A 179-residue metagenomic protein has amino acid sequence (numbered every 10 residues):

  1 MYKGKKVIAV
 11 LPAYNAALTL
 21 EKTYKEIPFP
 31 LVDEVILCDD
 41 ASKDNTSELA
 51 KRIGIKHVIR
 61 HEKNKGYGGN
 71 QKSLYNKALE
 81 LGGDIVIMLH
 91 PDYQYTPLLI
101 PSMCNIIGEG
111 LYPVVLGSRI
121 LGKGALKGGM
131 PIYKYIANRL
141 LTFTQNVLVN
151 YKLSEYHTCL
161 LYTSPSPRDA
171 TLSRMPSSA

Functional and structural regions predicted by a protein language model:
K6-I8: Cell-envelope/extracellular polymer assembly enzymes that use nucleotide-activated donors
N15-F29: Short, well-formed alpha-helical segments that are part of the catalytic scaffolds of diverse glycosyltransferases
A16-T19, S42, T96: Donor nucleotide-sugar binding loop of glycosyltransferases
D39-S47: A conserved acidic beta->alpha catalytic loop
A41, G66, Q94: A short, conserved beta-strand element in the Rossmann-like catalytic core that flanks the donor/metal-binding loop
H61-K63, Y67-E80, P97-S164: Acceptor/aglycone-binding surface of glycosyltransferases and processive sugar-polymer synthases
G83-D92: Short beta-strand-to-loop acidic/aromatic patch adjacent to the donor-nucleotide binding site
Y162-A179: Single conserved hydrophobic/aromatic residue that forms the stacking wall/gate of nucleotide- or nucleobase-binding
